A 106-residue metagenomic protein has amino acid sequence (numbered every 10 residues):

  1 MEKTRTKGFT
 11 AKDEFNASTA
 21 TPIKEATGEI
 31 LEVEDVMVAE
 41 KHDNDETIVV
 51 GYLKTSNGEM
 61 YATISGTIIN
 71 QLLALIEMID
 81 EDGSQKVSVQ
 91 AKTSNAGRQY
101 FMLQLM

Functional and structural regions predicted by a protein language model:
M1-S56, A96, L105-M106: OB-fold ssDNA-binding interfaces and closely related basic DNA-contact patches used across DNA replication/repair
A26, N70-S88: Short nucleic-acid-contacting surface segments enriched for D/E, G, S/T with interspersed K/R
V33, S88-V89: A structural signal for short, well-ordered beta-strand segments and their strand-loop junctions that often border
V49, G66-T67: "Short basic amphipathic alpha-helical interaction patches in structured regions
E59-I64: A short macromolecule-binding patch
Q90-Q99: OB-fold single-stranded nucleic acid-binding module
F101-L103: A short beta-strand motif that forms the metal-chelation/ATP-contact edge of phosphoryl-transfer active sites
